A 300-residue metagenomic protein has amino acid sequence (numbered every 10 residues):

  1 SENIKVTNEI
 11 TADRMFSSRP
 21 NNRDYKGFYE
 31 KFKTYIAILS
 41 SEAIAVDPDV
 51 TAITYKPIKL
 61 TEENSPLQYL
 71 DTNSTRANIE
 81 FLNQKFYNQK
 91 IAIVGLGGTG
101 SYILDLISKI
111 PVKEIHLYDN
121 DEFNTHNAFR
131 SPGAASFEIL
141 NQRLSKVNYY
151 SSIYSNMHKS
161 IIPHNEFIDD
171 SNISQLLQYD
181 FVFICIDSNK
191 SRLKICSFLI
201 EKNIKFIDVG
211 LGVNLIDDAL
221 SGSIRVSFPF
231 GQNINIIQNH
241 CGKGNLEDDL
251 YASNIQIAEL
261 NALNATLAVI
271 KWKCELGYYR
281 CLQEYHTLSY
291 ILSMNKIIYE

Functional and structural regions predicted by a protein language model:
S1-Q89: Glycine/serine-rich phosphate-binding loop and adjoining beta1-alpha1 elements at the start of nucleotide-handling
S1-Y25, Y29, T34, Q178-N264 (+2 more regions): E1/E1-like adenylate-forming module used to activate ubiquitin-like modifiers and sulfur-carrier proteins
Y69-D71, Y279-E300: Phosphate-binding loop/pocket of nucleotide- and phosphate-handling active sites
I79-N124: Glycine-rich adenosine-cofactor-binding loop
L104-L106, F129-R130, K194-S197: Short amphipathic alpha-helical segments
L117-H158: Glycine-rich phosphate-binding loop and adjoining beta1-alpha1-beta2 segment of Rossmann-like nucleotide-binding folds
V147-F181, I186-R192: A structured beta-alpha segment of the ubiquitous adenosine-cofactor-binding alpha/beta core
Y251-E284: Conserved anion/nucleotide-ligand pocket segment
